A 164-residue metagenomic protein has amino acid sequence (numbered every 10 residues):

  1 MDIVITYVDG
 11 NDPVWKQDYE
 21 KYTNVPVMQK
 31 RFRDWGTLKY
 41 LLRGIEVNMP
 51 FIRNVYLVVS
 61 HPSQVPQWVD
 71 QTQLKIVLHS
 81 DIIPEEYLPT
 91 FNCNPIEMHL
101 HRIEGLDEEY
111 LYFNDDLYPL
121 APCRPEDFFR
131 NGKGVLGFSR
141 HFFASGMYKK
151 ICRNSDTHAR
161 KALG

Functional and structural regions predicted by a protein language model:
D2-I5, I45, N54-Y56: Hydrophobic targeting segments
G10-R33, F138: A solvent-exposed, charged loop/short amphipathic helix patch at secondary-structure junctions
V25, G44-I52: Short, acidic, metal-binding catalytic loop of nucleotide-sugar glycosyltransferases
Q29, R33, S63-L106: Active-site-proximal specificity loops/subdomain of glycosyltransferases
D34-E46: Short, well-formed alpha-helical segments that are part of the catalytic scaffolds of diverse glycosyltransferases
I52-P62: Short beta-strand/loop segment that forms part of the nucleotide-sugar
S63-Q64, L100-F143: GT-A fold catalytic core of metal-dependent nucleotide-sugar glycosyltransferases, centered on the diacidic
V135-G164: Long, charge-rich alpha-helical interaction segments
